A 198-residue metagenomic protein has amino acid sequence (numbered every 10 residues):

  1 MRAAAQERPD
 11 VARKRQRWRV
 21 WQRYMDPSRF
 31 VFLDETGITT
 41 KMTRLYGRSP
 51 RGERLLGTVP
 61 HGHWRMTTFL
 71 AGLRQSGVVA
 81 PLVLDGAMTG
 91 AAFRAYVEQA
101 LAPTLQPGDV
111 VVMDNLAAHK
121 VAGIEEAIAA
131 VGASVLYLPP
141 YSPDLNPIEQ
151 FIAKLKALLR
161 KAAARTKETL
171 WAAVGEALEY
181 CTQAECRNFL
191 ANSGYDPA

Functional and structural regions predicted by a protein language model:
M1-A198: Short functional hotspots at interaction and active-site rims
